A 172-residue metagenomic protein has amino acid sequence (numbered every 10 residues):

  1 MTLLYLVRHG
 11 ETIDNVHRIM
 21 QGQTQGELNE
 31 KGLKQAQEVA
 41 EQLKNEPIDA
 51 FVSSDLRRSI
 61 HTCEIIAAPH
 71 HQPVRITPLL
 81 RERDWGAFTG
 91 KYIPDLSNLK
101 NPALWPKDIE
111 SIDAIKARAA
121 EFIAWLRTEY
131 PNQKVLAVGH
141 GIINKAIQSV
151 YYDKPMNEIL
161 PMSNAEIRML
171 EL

Functional and structural regions predicted by a protein language model:
L4, Q133-G141: Generic beta-sheet signal
V7, E11-Q72, L99: Active-site-proximal alpha-helix that buttresses catalytic centers in soluble enzyme cores
T12, I143-N144: Short active-site segment of divalent metal-dependent hydrolases/proteases that encodes the spacing between
V16-I19, G86-G90, V150: Short aromatic-enriched loop/helix-cap "lid" or pocket-rim segments at secondary-structure transitions that line
N45-P47, L126-K134: Glycine-rich phosphate-binding loop signature in dinucleotide/nucleotide-binding domains
S53-S54, A117, V138-G139: Short beta-strand scaffold positions
A68-A120, A124, L160: Phosphate-handling substructures
Y152-L172: Domain-level recognition of soluble alpha/beta enzyme cores, biased toward histidine phosphatases/phosphomutases
